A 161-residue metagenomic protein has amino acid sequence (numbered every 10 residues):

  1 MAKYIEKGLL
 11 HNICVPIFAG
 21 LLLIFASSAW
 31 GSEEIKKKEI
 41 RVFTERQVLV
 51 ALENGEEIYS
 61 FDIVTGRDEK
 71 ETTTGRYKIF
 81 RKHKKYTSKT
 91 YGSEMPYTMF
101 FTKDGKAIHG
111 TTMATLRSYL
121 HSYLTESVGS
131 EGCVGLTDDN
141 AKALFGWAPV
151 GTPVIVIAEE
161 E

Functional and structural regions predicted by a protein language model:
M1-G8: N-terminal secretory signal peptides that target proteins for export/translocation
I5, K78-F80: Small/flexible residues
C14-F25: Bacterial N-terminal signal peptides
F25-K78, K85, V156-E161: Intrinsically disordered, low-complexity, Pro/Ser/Thr/Asn/Gly/Ala-rich spacer/linker segments adjacent to signal
I35, K70-R76, H83-E161: Exported/periplasmic cell-wall-interacting domains
